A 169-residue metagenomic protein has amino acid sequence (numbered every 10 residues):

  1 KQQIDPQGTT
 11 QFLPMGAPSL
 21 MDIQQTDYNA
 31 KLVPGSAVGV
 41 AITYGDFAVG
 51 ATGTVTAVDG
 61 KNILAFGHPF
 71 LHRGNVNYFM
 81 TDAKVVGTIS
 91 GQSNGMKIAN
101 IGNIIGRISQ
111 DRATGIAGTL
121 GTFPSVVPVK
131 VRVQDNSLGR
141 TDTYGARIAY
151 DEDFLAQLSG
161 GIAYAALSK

Functional and structural regions predicted by a protein language model:
K1-K169: Terminal presequence/propeptide segments associated with secretion/organelle targeting and zymogen/polyprotein
